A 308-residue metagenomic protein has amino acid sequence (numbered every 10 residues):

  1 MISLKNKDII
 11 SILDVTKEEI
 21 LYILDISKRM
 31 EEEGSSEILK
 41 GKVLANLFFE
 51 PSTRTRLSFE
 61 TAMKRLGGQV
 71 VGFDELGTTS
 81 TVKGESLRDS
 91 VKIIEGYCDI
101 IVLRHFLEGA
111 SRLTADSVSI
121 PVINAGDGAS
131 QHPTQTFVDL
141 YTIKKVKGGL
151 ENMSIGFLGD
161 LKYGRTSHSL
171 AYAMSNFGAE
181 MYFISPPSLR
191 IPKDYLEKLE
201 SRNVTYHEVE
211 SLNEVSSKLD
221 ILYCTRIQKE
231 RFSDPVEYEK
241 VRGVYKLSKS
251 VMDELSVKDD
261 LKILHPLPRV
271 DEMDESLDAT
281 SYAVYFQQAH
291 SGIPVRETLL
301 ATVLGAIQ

Functional and structural regions predicted by a protein language model:
M1-T61: Positively charged, low-complexity intrinsically disordered leader regions
L39-K144, D271-M273: Phosphate/diphosphate ligand-binding glycine-rich loop within oxidoreductases
F49-A62, K145-C224: Glycine-rich phosphate/diphosphate-binding loop of Rossmann-like nucleotide-binding domains
L66, Y97, S117-S119, F177 (+3 more regions): Short, structured coil segments at secondary-structure junctions
L76-T78, G126-Q131, P186-L189, Q288-I293: Short, acidic/turn-prone active-site loops that include or flank metal/cofactor- and phosphate-binding residues
E200-L277: Rossmann-like adenosine-cofactor binding region
K258-L261, P266-Q308: Adenosine-phosphate binding glycine-rich loop
